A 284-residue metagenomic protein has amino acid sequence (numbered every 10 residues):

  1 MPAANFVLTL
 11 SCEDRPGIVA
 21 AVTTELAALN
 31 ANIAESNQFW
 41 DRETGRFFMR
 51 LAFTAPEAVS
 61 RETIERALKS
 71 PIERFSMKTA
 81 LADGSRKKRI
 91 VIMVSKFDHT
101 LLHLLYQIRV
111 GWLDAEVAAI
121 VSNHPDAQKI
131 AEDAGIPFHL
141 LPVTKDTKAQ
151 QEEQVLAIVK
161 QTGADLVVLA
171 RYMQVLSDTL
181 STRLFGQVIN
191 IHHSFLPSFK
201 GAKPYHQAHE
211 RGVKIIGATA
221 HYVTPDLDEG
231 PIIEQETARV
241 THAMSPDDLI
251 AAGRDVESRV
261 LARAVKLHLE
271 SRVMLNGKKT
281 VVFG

Functional and structural regions predicted by a protein language model:
P2, A28, E43-G45: Solvent-exposed loop and beta-edge segments used for protein-protein assembly and interaction
P2-E13: Short glycine-/aliphatic-rich beta-strand segments at the starts of folded cytosolic domains
R15-E35: Short amphipathic alpha-helix segments
F39-G284: One-carbon transfer enzymes
